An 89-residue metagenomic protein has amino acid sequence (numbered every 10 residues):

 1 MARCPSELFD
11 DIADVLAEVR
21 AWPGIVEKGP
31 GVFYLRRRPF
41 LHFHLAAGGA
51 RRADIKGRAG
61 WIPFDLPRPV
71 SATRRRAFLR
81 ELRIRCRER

Functional and structural regions predicted by a protein language model:
M1-R89: Charge-dense, helix-prone N-terminal extensions
